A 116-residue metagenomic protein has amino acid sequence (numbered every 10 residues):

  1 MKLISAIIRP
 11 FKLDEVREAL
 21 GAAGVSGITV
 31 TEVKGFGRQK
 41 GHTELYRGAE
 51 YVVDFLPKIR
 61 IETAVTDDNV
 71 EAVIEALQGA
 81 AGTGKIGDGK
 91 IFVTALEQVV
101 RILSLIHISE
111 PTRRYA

Functional and structural regions predicted by a protein language model:
K2-H42: N-terminal first-folded block
A6, K34, L56-I61, V70-E71 (+1 more regions): Mobile acidic interaction elements
D14-E15, D68-V73: Short, conserved charged micro-motifs
G21-G24, Q78-A81, S109: Short, solvent-exposed amphipathic alpha-helical segments in soluble enzyme and RNA/protein-processing domains
L45-T66: Short, structured active-site "lid" loops
E71-L103: C-terminal structural segments of small proteins and small subunits
I106-A116: Single conserved hydrophobic/aromatic residue that forms the stacking wall/gate of nucleotide- or nucleobase-binding
